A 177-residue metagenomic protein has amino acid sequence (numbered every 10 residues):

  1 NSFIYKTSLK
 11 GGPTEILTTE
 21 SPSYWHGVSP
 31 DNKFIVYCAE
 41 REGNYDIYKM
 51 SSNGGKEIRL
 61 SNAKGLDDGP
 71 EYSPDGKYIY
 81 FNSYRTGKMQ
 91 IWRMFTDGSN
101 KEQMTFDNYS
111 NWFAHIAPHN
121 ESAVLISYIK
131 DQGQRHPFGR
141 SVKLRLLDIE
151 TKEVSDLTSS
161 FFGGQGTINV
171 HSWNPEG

Functional and structural regions predicted by a protein language model:
N1, T19-C38, K64-N82, N108-A123 (+1 more regions): Conserved beta-propeller blade repeats
N1-I16, F34, C38-R59, K77-Y78 (+4 more regions): Beta-propeller blade-edge and WD-like acidic-aromatic loop motif
